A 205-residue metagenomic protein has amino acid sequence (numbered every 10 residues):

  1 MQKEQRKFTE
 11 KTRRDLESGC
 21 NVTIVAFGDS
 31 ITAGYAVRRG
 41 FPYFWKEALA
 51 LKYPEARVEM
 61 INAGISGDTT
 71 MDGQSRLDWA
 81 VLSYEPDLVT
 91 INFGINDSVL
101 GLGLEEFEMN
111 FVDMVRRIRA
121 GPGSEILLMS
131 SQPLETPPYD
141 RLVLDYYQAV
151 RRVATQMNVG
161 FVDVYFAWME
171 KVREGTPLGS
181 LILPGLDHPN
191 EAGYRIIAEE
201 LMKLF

Functional and structural regions predicted by a protein language model:
M1-S66, M71, R76-E85: Serine-esterase "nucleophile elbow" of acetyl-processing enzymes
K7, E47-A56, M71-F205: Alpha-helical cap/lid subdomain in secreted, periplasmic, or secretory-pathway luminal O-acyl-processing enzymes
